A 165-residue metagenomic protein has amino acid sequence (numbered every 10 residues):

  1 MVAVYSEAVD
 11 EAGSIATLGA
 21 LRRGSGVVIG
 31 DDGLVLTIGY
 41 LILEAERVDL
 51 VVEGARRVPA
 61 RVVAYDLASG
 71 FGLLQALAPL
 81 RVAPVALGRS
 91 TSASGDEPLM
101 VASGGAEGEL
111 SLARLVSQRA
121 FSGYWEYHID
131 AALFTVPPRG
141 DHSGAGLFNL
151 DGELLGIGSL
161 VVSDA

Functional and structural regions predicted by a protein language model:
M1-G13, T17: A short, Trp-centered hydrophobic/proline-enriched beta-strand micro-motif
V2, D32-L34, L150-L155: Short, glycine-anchored, charge-dense loop/turn motifs used at functional sites
V9-E11, R23, G30-L110, A132 (+3 more regions): Conserved active-site neighborhood of the chymotrypsin/trypsin-like protease fold
G26-V28, A60-V62, L115-S117, L147: Conserved hydrophobic positions within beta-strands
V27, R139-G158: Catalytic nucleophile loop of clan PA
L112-G123: Short, compositionally biased
S117-Q118, S163-A165: Conserved catalytic cores of soluble enzyme domains, especially glycine-rich substrate-binding beta-alpha loops
